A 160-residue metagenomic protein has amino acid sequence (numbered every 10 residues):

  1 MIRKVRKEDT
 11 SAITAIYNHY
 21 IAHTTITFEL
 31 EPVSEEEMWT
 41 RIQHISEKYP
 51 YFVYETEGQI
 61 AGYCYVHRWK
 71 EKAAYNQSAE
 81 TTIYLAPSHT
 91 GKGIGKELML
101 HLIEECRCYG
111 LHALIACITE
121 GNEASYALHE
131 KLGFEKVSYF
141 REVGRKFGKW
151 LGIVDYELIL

Functional and structural regions predicted by a protein language model:
M1-A15: A short beta-loop-alpha structural element at the N-terminal edge of CoA-dependent acyl/N-acetyltransferase catalytic
T14-R41: Conserved GNAT-fold acetyl-CoA-binding loop/helix
P32-S88, M99-L100, I159: Acetyl-CoA-dependent GNAT
Q59-G62, A124, W150: Glycine-rich acetyl-CoA-binding "A-motif" of GNAT/NAT acetyltransferases
R68, I115-I118, E130, E135-G152: Conserved catalytic-core motifs of GNAT/GCN5-like acyltransferases
T90, A116-Y126: Conserved beta-strand-loop-alpha-helix junction that forms the acyl-donor binding cleft
G91-E104, A127-K131: Conserved acetyl-CoA-binding loop-helix of GNAT-fold acetyltransferases
C106-I118: Conserved GNAT acetyl-CoA-binding A-motif
